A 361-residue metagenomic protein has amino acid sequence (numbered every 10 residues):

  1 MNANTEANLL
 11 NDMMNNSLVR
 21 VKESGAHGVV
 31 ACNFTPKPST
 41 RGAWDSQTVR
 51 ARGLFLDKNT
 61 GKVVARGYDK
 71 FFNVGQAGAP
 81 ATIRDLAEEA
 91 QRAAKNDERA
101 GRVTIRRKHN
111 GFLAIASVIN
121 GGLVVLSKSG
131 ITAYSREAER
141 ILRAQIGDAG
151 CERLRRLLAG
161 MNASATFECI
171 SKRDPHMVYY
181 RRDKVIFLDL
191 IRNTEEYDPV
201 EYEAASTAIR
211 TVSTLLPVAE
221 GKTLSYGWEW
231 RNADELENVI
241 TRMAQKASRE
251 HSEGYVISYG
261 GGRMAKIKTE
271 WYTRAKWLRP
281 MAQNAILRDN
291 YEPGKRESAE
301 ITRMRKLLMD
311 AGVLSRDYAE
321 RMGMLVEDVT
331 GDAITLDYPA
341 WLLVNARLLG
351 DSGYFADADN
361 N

Functional and structural regions predicted by a protein language model:
M1-N361: Core nucleotide-handling region used for phosphoryl-transfer chemistry
